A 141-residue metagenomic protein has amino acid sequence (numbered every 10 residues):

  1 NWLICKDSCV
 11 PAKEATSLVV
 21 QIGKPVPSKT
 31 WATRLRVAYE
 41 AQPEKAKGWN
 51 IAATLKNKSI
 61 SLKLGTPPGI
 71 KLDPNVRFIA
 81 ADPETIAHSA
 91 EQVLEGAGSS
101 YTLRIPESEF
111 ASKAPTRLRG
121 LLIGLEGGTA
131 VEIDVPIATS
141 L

Functional and structural regions predicted by a protein language model:
N1-L141: Structural recognition of alpha-helix starts/caps
